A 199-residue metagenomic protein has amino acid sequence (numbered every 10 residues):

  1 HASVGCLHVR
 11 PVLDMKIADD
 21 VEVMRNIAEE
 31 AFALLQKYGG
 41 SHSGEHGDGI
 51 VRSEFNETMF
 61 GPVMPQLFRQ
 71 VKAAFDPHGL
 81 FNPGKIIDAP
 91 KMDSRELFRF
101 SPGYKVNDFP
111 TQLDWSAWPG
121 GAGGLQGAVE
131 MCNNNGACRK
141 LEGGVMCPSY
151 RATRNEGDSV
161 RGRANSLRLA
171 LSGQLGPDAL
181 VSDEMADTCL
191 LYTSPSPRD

Functional and structural regions predicted by a protein language model:
H1-P11, L35-S53, H78-K91: Core alpha/beta catalytic barrel or barrel-like domain that forms the active/cofactor pocket in diverse metabolic
A2, D20, M24-A28, L35 (+6 more regions): Active-site-proximal structural scaffolding
H8-V23, R52-P65, M92-G103: Short glycine/threonine-rich loop-to-helix capping motif typified by GTGT followed within a few residues by an Asp-Pro
M15-E45, G61-Q66, A73-F81, G157 (+1 more regions): Secondary-structure transition/capping motifs at alpha-helix termini and the adjoining loop/turn into the next element
F68-D178, R198: Intrinsic disorder at enzyme termini
P177-L191: A cross-family structural signal marking well-folded subdomains
Y192-D199: Conserved small/polar residues in nucleotide/adenosyl-binding loops
